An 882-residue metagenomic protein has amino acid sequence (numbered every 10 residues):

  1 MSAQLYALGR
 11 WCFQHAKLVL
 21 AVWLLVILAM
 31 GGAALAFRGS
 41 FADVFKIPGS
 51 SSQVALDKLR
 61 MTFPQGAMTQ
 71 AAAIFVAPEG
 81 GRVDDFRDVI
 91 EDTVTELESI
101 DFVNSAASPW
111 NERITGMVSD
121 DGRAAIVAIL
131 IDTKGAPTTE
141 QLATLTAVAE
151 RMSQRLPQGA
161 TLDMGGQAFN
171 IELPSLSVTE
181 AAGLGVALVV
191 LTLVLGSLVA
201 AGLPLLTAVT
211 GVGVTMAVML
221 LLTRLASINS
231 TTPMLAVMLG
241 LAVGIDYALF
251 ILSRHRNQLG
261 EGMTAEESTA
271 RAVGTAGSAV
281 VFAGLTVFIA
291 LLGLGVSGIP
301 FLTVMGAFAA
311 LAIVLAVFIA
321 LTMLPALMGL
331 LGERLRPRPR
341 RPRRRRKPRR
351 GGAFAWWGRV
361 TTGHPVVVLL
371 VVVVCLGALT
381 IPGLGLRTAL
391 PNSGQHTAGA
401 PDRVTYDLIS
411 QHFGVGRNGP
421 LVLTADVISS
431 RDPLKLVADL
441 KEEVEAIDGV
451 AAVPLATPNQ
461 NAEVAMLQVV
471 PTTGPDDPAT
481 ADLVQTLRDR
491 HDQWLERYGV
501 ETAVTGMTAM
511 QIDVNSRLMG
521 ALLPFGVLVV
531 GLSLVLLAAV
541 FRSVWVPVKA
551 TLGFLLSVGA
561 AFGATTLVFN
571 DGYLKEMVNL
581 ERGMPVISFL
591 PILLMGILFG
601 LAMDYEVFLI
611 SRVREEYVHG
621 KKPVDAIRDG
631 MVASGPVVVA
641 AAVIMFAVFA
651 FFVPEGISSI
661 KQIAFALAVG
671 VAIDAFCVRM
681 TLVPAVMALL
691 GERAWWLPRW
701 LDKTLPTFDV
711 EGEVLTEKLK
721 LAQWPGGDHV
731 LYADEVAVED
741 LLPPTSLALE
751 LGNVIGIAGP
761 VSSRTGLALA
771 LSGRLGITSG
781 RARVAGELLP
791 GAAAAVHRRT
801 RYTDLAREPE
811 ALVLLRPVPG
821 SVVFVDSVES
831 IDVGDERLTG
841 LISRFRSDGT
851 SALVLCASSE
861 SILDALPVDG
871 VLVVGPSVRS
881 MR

Functional and structural regions predicted by a protein language model:
M1-G39, V103, G122, T133-T388 (+3 more regions): Membrane-embedded transmembrane helical bundles of large multi-pass transporters/channels
G49-Q70, P78-D163, G385-K575, V607: Structured non-transmembrane domains adjacent to transmembrane bundles in polytopic membrane proteins
T286, I831-A865: Conserved catalytic loops of ABC-family nucleotide-binding domains
A733-L751, G780: Conserved beta-strand
L741, G752-L775: Glycine-rich P-loop/Walker A and Walker A-like loops and their local beta1-loop-alpha1 context in P-loop NTPases
G780-L788: Conserved ABC transporter NBD signature motif
L788-R801: ABC ATPase NBD coupling module
A865-R882: H-loop (His-switch) and adjacent beta-strand-loop-beta switch element of ABC-type ATPase nucleotide-binding domains
